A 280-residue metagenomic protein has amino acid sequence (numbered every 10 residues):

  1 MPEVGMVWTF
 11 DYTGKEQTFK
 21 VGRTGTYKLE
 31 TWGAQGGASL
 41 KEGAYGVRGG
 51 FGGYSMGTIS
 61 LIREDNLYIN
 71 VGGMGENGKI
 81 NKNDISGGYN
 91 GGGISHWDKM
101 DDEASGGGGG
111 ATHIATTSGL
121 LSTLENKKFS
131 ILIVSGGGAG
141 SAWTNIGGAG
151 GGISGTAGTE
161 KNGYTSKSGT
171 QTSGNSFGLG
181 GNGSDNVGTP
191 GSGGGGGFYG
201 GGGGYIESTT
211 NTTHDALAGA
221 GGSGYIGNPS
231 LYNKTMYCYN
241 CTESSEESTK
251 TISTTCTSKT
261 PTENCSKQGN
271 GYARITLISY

Functional and structural regions predicted by a protein language model:
M1-A38, R274: GGW-centered surface loops in extracellular recognition modules
W8-T9, Q17-T18, G43-G46, M56-I59: Beta-strand-rich interaction surfaces with strong enrichment in secreted/lumenal proteins
K28-T31, Y68-N70, H113, L132-S135 (+3 more regions): Structural recognition of the beta-strand scaffold that forms the well-ordered cores of secreted hydrolase catalytic
G37-G50: Short, surface-exposed beta-strand/strand-loop-strand elements in extracellular ectodomains
G49-K167: Secretome/extracellular-domain signature
G78-D101, T159-N175, G181-S184, T210-H214 (+1 more regions): Surface-exposed intrinsically disordered loops and tails
T112, K267-Y280: Short, structured beta-strand segments at or near domain termini in extracellular proteins/domains
N126-F129, T260-Y272: Extracellular interaction modules
